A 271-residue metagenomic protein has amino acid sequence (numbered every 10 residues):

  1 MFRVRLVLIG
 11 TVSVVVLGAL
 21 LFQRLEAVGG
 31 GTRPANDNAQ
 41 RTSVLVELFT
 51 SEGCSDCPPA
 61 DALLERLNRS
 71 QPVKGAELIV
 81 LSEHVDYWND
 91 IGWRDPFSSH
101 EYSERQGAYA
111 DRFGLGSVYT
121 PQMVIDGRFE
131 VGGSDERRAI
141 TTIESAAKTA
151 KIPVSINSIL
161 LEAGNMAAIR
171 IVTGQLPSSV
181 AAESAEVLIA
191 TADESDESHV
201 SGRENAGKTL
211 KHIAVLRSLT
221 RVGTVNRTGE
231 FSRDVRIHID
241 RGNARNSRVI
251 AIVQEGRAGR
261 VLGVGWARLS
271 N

Functional and structural regions predicted by a protein language model:
F2-V7, V15-Y119: Active-site-proximal cofactor/substrate-binding loop regions of enzyme domains
H84, G127-R128: G-domain G4 guanine-recognition motif of GTPases
R94-Q122, R128-N271: Short, conserved sequence motifs used for protein processing/export or organelle targeting and for catalysis
